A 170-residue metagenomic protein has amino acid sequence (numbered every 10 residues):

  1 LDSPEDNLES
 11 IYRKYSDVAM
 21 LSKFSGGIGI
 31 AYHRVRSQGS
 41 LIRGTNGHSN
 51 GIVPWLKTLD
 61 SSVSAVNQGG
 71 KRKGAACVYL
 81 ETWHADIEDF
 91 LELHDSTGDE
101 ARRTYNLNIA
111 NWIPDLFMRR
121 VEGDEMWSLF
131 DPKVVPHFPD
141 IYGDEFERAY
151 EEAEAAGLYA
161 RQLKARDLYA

Functional and structural regions predicted by a protein language model:
S3-A170: Active-site cavity-forming subdomains of large catalytic enzyme subunits
